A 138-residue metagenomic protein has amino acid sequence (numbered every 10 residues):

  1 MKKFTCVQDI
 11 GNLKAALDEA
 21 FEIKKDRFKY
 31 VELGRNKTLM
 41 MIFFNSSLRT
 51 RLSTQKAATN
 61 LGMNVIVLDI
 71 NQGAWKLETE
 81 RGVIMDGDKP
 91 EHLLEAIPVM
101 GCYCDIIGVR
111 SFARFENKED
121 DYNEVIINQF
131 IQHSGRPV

Functional and structural regions predicted by a protein language model:
M1-L52, K56: Positively charged, low-complexity intrinsically disordered leader regions
K2-A15, A74-D88, V138: Acidic/glycine-enriched edge-of-secondary-structure segments
A16-D26, L61, A96-Y103, H133-P137: Change "in soluble alpha/beta enzymes" to "in soluble alpha/beta proteins
L17-E22, M85-D88, K118: A short linear-motif detector with a strong N-terminal bias
F28-E32, G73, I131-S134: Short amphipathic alpha-helical segments, especially helix-boundary/capping motifs
L33, T59, E78, N117-D120: Solvent-exposed, non-transmembrane amphipathic alpha-helical segments
T38, F43, S47-C102: Active-site cofactor/substrate anionic-group-binding motifs, chiefly glycine- and Lys/Arg-rich phosphate-binding loops
K89-E91, E95-P98, D105-V138: Anion-binding alpha/beta catalytic cores of soluble intermediary-metabolism enzymes, centered on
